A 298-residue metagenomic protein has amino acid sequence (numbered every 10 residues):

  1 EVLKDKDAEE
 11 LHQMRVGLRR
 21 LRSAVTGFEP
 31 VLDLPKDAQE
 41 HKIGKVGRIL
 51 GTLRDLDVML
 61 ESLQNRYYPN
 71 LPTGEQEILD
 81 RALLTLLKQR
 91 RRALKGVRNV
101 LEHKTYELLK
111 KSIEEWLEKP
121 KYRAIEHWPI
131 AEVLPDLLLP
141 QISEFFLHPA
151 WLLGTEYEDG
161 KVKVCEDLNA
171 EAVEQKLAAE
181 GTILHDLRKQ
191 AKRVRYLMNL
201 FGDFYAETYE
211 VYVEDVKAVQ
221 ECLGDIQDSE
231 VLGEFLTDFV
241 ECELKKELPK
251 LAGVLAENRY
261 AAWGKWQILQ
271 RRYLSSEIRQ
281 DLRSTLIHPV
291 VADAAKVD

Functional and structural regions predicted by a protein language model:
E1-D298: Cationic, histidine-enriched alpha-helical/coil surfaces that engage anionic ligands
